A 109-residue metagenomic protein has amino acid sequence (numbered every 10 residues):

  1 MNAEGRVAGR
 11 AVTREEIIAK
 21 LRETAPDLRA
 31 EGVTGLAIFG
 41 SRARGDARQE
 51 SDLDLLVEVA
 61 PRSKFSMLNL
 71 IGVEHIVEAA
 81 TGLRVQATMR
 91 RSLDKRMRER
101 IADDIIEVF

Functional and structural regions predicted by a protein language model:
M1-G35, R44-Q49, A60-F109: Catalytic core of pol beta-like nucleotidyltransferases
I38: Conserved histidines in hydrophobic membrane contexts and catalytic metal-binding motifs
S41: P-loop (Walker A) phosphate-binding loop of NTP-binding proteins
Q49-S51, L55: A short, structured beta-strand/loop element
